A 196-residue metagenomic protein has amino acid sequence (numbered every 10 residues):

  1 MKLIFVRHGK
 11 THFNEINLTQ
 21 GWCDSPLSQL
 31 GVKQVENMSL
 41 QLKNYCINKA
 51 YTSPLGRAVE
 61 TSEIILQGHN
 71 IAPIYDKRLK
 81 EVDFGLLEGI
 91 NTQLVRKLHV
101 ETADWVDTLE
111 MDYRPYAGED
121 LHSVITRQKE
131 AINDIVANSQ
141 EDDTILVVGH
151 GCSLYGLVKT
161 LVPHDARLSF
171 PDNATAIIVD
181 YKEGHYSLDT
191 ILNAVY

Functional and structural regions predicted by a protein language model:
M1-I4, K49: Extreme N-terminal starter segment of soluble prokaryotic enzymes
L3, E141-G151: Generic beta-sheet signal
K10-I71, Y75: Active-site-proximal alpha-helix that buttresses catalytic centers in soluble enzyme cores
N44-C46, I135-D143: Glycine-rich phosphate-binding loop signature in dinucleotide/nucleotide-binding domains
T52-S53, T126, V148-G149: Short beta-strand scaffold positions
G68-R127: Phosphate-handling substructures
G151-Y155, S187: GST superfamily/GST-like fold recognition
V162-S187: Domain-level recognition of soluble alpha/beta enzyme cores, biased toward histidine phosphatases/phosphomutases
